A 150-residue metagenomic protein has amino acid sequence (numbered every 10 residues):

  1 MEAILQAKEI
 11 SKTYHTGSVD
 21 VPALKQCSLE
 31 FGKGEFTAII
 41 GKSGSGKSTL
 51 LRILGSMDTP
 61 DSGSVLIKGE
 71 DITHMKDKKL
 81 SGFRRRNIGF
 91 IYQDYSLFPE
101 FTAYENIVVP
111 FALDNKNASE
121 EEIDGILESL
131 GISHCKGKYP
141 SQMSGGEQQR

Functional and structural regions predicted by a protein language model:
E2-R150: ABC family nucleotide-binding domain
